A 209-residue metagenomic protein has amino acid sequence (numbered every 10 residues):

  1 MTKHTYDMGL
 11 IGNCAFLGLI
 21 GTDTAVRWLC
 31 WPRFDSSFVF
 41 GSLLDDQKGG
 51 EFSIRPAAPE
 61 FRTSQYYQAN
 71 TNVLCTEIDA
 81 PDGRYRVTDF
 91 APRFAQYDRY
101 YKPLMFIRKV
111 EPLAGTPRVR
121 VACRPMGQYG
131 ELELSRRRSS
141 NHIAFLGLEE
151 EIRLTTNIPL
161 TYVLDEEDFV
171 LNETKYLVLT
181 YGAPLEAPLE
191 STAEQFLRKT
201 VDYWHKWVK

Functional and structural regions predicted by a protein language model:
M1-E51, R62-Q68, V73-C75, D79-Y85: Beta-strand-rich N-terminal accessory domains
I54-R55: A short, aromatic/hydrophobic, helix- or strand-capping loop or linear motif that either lines the entrance/gate
A58, Y85, A91-K209: Acidic/polar, glycine-enriched structural segments that form the non-catalytic walls/loops of the carbohydrate-binding
